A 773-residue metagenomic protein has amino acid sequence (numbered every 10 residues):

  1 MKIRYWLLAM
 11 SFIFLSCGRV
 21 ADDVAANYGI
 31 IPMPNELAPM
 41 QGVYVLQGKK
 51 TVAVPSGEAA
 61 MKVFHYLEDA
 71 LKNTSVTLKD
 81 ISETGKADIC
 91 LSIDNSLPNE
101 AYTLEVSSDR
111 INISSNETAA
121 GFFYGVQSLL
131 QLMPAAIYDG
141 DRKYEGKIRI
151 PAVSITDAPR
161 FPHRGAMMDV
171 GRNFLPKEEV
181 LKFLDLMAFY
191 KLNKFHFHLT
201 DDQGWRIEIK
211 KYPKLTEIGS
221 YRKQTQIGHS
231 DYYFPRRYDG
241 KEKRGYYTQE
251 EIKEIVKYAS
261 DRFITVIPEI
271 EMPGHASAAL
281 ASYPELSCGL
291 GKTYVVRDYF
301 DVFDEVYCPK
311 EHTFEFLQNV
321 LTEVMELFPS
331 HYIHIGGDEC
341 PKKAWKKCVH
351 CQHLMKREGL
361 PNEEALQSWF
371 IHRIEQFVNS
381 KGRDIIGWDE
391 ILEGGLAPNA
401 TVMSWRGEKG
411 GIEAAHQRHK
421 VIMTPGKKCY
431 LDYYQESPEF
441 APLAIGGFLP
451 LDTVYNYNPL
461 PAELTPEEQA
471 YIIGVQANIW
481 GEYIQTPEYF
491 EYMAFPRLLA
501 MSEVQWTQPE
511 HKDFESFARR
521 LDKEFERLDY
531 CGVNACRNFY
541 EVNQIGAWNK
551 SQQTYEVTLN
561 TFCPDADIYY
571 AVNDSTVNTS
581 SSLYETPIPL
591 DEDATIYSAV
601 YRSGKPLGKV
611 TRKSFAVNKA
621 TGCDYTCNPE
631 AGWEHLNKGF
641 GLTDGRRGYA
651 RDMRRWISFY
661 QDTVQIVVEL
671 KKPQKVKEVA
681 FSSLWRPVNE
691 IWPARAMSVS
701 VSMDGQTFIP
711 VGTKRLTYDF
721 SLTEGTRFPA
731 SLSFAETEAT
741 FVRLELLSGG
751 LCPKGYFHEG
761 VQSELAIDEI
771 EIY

Functional and structural regions predicted by a protein language model:
M1-N27: Bacterial Sec-dependent N-terminal signal peptides
A9, P32, S92, Q508 (+5 more regions): Short, compositionally stereotyped local motifs that mark structural "simplifiers"
C17-P162, K381-W388, L392, L396 (+4 more regions): Acidic, contiguous N-terminal accessory segments
L97-Y332, R373, F377, Q476-G481: Feature activates predominantly on carbohydrate-active enzymes
E117, V600-G604, S748-G750: Surface-exposed loop/turn motifs at beta-strand-loop junctions within extracellular Ig-like and Fibronectin type III
A279-P284, V296-D298, V302-P398, W405-E413: Active-site neighborhood of glycoside hydrolase catalytic domains
I385-E390, G395-A400, R406-E556: Flexible, acidic glycine-rich loops studded with aromatic residues
Y649-G712, T726-Y773: Aromatic, loop-rich ligand-recognition surfaces of beta-strand-rich domains
